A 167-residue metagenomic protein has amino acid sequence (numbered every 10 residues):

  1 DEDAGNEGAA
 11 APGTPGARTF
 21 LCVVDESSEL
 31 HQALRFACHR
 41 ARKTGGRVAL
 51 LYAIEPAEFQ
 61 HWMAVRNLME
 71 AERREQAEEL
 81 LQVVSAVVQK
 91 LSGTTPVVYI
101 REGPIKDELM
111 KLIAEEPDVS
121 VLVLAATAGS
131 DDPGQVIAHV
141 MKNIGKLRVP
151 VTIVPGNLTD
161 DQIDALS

Functional and structural regions predicted by a protein language model:
D1-A11, Q89-L122, D131, D164-S167: Structural beta-alpha unit
A11-A64, K146-L147: Small/aliphatic-rich secondary-structure junction motif
Q32-F36, K111-L112, H139: A short acidic, amphipathic alpha-helical/loop segment
F36, E72-V84, E108: Short, solvent-exposed amphipathic alpha-helices that sit in or adjacent to ligand/effector-binding or catalytic
T44, S92, H139, K146-V149: Short, structured coil segments at secondary-structure junctions
A49-L51, V97-R101, T152-V154: General small-molecule cofactor/ligand-binding pocket signal
Y52-E79, D161-S167: Acidic, proline/glycine-rich short linear motifs
V121-L147, L158-I163: Glycine-rich, Arg-bearing micro-motifs that act as flexible, cationic patches
